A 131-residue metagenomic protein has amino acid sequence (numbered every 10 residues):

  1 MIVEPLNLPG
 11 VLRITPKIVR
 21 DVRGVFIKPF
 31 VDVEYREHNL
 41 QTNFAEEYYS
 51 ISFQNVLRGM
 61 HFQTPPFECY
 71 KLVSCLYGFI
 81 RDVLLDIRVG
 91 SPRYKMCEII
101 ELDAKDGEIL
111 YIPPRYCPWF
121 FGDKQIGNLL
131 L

Functional and structural regions predicted by a protein language model:
M1-K105, K124-G127: Non-catalytic, conserved peripheral segments adjacent to functional cores
L102-Q125, L131: Conserved metal-binding segment of the jelly-roll/cupin
